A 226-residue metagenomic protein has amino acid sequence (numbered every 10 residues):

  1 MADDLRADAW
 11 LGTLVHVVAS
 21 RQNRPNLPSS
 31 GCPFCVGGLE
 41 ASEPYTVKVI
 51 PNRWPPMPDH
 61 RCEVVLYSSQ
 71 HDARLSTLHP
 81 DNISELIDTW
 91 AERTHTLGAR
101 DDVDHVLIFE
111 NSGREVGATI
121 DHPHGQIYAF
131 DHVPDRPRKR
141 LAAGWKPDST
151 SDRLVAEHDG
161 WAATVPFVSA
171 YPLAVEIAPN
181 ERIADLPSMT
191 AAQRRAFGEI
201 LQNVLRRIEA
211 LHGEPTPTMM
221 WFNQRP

Functional and structural regions predicted by a protein language model:
M1-H122, Y128-D185, M189-A192, L205-A210 (+1 more regions): Active-site microenvironments that recognize anionic phosphate/pyrophosphate groups
R194-I200: Gly/Ser/Thr-rich active-site loops/lids in small-molecule metabolic enzymes that frequently grip phosphoryl groups
